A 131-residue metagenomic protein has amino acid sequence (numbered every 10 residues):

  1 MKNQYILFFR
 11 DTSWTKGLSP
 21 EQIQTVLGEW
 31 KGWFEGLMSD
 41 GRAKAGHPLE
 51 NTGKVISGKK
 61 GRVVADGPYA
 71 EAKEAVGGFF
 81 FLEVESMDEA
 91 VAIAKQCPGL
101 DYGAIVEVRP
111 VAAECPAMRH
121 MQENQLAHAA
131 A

Functional and structural regions predicted by a protein language model:
M1-A131: Conserved, structured core segments of small domains
